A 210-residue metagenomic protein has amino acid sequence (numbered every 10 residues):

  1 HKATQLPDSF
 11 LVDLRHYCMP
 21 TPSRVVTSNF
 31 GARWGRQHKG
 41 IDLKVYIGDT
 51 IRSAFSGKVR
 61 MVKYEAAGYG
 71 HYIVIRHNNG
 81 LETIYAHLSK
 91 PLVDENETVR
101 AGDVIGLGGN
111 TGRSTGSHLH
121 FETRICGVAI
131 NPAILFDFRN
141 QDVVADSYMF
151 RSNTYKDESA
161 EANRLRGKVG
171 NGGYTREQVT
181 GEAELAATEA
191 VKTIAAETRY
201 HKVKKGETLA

Functional and structural regions predicted by a protein language model:
H1-G70, A101, R164-I194, Y200-K205 (+1 more regions): Surface-exposed, glycine-biased beta-strand/turn segments
N29, V62, P91, G108-T111: Residue-level recognition of beta-strand microenvironments
G31, L81-H87, A129-L135: A short macromolecule-binding patch
H38, S53-L92, H118, E122: Zn2+-dependent peptidoglycan hydrolase active-site motif and core
D42, A101, G106-L107, H118-E122: Active-site scaffold segments
D49, P91-V99, D103, G127: Acidic, glycine-anchored pre-beta loop/turn
G57-R60, E97-T111: Active-site-proximal beta-strands of protease catalytic cores
E122-Y200: Acidic, glycine-rich catalytic/binding loops that coordinate metals and/or anionic ligands
